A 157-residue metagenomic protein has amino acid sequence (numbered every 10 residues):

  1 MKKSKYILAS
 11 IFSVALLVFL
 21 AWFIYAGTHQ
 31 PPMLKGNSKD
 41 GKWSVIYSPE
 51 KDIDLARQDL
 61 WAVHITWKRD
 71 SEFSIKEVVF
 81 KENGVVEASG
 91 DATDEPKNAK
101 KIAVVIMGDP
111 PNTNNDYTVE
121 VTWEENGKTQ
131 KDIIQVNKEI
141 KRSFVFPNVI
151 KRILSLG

Functional and structural regions predicted by a protein language model:
M1-Y6: Positively charged n-region of N-terminal signal peptides that target proteins for export
L8-I24: Hydrophobic membrane-insertion alpha-helices, especially the h-region of bacterial N-terminal signal peptides
F23-Q58, R142-I153: Transition segment at domain starts
N37-K39, I46-S48, T66-K68, K76-N83 (+4 more regions): A structural detector for beta-sheet-dominated domains
E50-D52, T93-K97, Q135-R142: A short, sequence-level motif marking secondary-structure junctions
K51-D94: Extracytoplasmic/periplasmic/luminal assembly and interaction segments in envelope/secretory/respiratory proteins
S71, G84-T129, I133: Short, solvent-exposed, Trp/other aromatic-anchored flexible loops in extracytoplasmic proteins
D116-G157: Surface-exposed edge beta-strand/loop patches
